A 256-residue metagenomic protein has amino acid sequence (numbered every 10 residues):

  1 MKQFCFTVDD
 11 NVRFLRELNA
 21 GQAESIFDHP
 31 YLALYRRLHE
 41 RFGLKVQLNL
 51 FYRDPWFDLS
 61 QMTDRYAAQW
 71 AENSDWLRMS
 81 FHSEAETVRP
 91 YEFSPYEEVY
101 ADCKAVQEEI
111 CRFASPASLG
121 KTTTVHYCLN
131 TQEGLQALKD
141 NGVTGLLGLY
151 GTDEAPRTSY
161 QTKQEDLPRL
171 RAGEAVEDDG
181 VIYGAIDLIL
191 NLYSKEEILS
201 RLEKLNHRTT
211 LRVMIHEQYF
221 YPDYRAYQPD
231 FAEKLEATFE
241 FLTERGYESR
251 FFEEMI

Functional and structural regions predicted by a protein language model:
M1-A71: Active-site beta->alpha N-cap acidic-glycine motif
M1-Q3, R41-Q47, S74-L77, A117-G120 (+3 more regions): Loop/turn elements at helix/coil->beta-strand transitions in domains of secreted/extracellular proteins
D9-N11, F51-R53, E84, V125-C128 (+3 more regions): An acidic- and aromatic-residue-enriched active-site/binding cleft used to recognize and process polar
R16-A20, P90-F93, D223-R225: Short acidic, glycine/proline-rich loop/turn micro-motifs
Q22-Y35, D58-A67, Y96-E109, Y193-S200 (+1 more regions): Well-ordered, non-membrane alpha-helical segments in soluble/globular domains
S25, W56-L59, A117-S118, Y127-I215 (+1 more regions): Active-site-adjacent pocket scaffolds in enzyme catalytic domains
K45-T131, E154-A155, V213, E217-Y221: Metal-dependent polysaccharide deacetylase catalytic core of the NodB/CE4 family, i.e., the active-site-bearing domain
L146, Y150, I215-I256: C-terminal domain-boundary segment and adjacent tail
